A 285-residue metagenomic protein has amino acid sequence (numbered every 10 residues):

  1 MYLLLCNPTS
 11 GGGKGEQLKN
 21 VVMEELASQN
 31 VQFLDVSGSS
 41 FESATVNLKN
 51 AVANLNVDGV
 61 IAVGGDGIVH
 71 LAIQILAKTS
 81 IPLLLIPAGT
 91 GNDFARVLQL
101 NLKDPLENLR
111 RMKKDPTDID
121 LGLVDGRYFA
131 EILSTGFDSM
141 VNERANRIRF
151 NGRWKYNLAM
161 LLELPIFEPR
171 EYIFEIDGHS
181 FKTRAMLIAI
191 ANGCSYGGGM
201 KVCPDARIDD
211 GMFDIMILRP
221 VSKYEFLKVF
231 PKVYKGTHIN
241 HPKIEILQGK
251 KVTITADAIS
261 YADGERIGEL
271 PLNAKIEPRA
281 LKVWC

Functional and structural regions predicted by a protein language model:
M1-V60, H70, Q74, L106 (+1 more regions): ATP/NTP phosphate-donor binding region
L3-L5, V36-G38, K78-L84, A88-M186: Catalytic core of DAGKc-family lipid kinases
C6-P8, G64, R219, C285: Short beta-strand/turn micro-motifs composed of small residues that flank or help shape donor/cofactor-binding pockets
P8, V63-G65, I86-A88, N192: Glycine-rich beta-strand-to-loop/alpha-helix junction loops that act as flexible
G15, I176, K182, R207 (+1 more regions): ATP/nucleoside-binding phosphotransfer catalytic cores, i.e., glycine-rich phosphate-binding loops
S134, A189-C203, R266: Glycine-rich phosphate/pyrophosphate-binding beta-alpha loops
R149-N157, G198, P204-Y224: Gly/Ser/Thr-rich active-site loops/lids in small-molecule metabolic enzymes that frequently grip phosphoryl groups
E168-R170, R184-M186, D209-D214, Q248-K250: A generic structural signal for short beta-strands and their flanking turns/coil linkers
